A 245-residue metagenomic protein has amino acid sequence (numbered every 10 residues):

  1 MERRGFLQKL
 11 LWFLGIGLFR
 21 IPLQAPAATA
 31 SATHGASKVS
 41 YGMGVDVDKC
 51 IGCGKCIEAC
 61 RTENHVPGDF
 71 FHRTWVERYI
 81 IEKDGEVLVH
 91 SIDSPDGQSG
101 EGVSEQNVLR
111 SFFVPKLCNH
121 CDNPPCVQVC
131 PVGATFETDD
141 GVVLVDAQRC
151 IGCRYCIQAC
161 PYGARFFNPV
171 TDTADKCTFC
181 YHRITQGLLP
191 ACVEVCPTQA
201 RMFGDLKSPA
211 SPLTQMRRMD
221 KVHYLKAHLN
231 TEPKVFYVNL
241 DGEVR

Functional and structural regions predicted by a protein language model:
M1-R245: Non-ligating segments of multi-cofactor redox enzymes
